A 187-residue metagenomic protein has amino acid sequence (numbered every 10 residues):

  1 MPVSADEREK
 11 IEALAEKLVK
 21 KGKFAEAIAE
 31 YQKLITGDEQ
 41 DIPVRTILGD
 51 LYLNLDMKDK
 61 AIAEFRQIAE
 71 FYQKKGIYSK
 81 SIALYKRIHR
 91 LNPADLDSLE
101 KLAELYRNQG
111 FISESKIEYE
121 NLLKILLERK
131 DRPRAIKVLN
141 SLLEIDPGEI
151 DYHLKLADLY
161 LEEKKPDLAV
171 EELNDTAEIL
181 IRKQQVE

Functional and structural regions predicted by a protein language model:
M1-E187: Repeat-based scaffolding regions
